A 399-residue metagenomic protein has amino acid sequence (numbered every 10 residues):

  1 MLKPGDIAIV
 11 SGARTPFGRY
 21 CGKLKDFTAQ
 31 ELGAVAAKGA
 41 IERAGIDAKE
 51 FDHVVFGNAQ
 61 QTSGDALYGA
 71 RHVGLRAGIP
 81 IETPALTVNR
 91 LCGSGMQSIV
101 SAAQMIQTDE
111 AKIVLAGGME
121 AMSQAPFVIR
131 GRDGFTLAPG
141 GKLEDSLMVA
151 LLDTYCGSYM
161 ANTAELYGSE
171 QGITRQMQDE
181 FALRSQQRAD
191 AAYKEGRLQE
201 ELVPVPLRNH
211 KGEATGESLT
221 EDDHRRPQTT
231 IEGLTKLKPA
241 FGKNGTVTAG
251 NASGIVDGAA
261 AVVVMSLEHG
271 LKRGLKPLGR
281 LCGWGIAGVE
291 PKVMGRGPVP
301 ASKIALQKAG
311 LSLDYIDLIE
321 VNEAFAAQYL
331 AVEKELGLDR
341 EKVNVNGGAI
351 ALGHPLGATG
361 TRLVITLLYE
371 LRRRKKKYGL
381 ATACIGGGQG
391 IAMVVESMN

Functional and structural regions predicted by a protein language model:
M1-F27, T229-R296, P300, I365-T366 (+2 more regions): Condensing-enzyme catalytic core mediating Claisen C-C bond formation in acyl metabolism
A13-T15, D26-V35, R43, M177-L267 (+3 more regions): N-terminal extracellular/periplasmic Venus flytrap/periplasmic-binding protein-like
K25-V114, G118-L137, L202-L219, K292-V293 (+1 more regions): Conserved beta-ketoacyl condensing-enzyme motif
Q30-G45, G69-V73, S98, M160-Y167 (+5 more regions): Short, well-ordered amphipathic alpha-helical segments that serve as non-catalytic structural scaffolds within diverse
N58-I113, T154-M160, Q228-G254, E335-R362 (+2 more regions): Conserved catalytic cysteine-centered active-site region of acyl-thioester-dependent Claisen-condensing enzymes
N89-E120, G168-R197, A261-E268, E333 (+2 more regions): Active-site-proximal alpha-helical scaffold in enzymes
I113-L166, E170: Flexible glycine-/small-residue-enriched beta->alpha junction loops that bind anionic phosphate/pyrophosphate groups
N162-E165, E201, K211, C282-A351: Active-site pocket-lining segment
